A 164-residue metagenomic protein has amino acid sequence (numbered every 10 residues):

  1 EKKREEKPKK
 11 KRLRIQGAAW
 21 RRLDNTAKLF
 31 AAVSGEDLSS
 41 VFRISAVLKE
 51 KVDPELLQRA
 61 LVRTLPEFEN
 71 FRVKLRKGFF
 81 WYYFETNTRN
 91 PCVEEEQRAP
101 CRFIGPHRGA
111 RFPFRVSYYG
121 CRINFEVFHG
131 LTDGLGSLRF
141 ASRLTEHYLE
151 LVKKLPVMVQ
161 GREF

Functional and structural regions predicted by a protein language model:
E1-F164: Non-catalytic N-terminal regions of enzymes
